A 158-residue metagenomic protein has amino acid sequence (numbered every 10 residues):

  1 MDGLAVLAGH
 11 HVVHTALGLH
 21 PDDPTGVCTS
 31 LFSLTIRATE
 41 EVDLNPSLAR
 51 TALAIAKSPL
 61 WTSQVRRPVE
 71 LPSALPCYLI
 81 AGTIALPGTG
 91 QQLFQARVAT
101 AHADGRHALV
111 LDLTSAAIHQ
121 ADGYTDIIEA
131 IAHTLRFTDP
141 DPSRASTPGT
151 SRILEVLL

Functional and structural regions predicted by a protein language model:
D2-T100, L154-L158: Signature of long, low-cysteine stretches enriched in small and polar/charged residues
S30-L34, R106-A116: Short, well-ordered beta-strand elements
E40-L44, G88, H107, H119-A121 (+1 more regions): Residues in flexible loops and secondary-structure boundaries
S47-T51, R106, D112, S143: Aromatic-enriched hydrophobic runs in primary sequence
P72, A103, D126-I127: Structural motif
T100-R106: Short glycine/proline-rich, acidic loop/turn segments that cap or connect secondary-structure elements
V110-L158: Surface-exposed amphipathic alpha-helical segments
